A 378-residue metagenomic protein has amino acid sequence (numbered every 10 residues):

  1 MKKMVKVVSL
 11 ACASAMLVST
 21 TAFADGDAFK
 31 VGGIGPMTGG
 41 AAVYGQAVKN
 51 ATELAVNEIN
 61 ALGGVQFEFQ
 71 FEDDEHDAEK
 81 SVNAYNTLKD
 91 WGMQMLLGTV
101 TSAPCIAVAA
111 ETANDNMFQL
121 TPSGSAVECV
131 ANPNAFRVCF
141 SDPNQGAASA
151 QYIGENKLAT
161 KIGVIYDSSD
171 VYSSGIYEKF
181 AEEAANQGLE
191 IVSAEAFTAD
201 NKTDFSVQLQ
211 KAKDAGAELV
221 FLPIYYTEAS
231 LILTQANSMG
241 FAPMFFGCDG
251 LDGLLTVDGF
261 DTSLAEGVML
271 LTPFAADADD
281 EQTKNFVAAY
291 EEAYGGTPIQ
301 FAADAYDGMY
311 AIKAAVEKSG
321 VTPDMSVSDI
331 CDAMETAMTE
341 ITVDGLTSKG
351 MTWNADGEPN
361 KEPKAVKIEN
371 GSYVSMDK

Functional and structural regions predicted by a protein language model:
K2-M4, F23-K378: Extracytosolic ligand-binding ectodomains
M4-A11: Alpha-helical transmembrane segments
C12, M16-L17: Hydrophobic core
S19-T21: N-terminal signal peptide c-region/cleavage motif recognized by signal peptidases
